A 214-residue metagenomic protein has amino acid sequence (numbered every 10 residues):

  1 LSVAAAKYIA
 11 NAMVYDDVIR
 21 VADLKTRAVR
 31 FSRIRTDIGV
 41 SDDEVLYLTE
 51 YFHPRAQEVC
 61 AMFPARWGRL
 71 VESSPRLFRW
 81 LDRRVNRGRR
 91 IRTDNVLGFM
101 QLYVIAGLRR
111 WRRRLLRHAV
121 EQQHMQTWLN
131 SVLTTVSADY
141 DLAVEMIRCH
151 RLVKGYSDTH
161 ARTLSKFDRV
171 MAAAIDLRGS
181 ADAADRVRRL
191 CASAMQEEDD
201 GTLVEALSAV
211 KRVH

Functional and structural regions predicted by a protein language model:
S2-V3: Hard-cation-handling environments
A6: Conserved nucleotide- and phosphate/pyrophosphate-binding catalytic cores in adenylate/nucleotidyl-handling enzymes
V18-R20: Conserved short S/T/G-enriched processing/targeting/catalytic segments and their helical context
A22-H214: C-terminal amphipathic alpha-helical interaction region
